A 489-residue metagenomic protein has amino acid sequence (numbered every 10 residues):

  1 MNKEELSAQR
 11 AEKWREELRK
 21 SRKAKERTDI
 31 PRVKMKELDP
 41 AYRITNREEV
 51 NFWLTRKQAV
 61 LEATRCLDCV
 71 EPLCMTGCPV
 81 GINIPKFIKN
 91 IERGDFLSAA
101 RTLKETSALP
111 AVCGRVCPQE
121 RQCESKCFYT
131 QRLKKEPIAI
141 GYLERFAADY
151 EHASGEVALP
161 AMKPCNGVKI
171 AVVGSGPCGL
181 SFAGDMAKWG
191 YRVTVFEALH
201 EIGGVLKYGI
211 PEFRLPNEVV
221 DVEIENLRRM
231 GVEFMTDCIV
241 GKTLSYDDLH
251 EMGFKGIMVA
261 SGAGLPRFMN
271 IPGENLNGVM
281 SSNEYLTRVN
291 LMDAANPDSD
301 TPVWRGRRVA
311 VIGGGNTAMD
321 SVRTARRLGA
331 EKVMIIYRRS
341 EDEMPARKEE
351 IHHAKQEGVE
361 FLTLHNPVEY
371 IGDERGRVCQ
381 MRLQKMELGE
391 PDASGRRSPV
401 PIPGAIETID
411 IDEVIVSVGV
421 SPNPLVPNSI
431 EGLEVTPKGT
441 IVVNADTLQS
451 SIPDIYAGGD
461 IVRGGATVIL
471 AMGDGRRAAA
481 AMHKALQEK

Functional and structural regions predicted by a protein language model:
W14-L18, K23-R27, W53-P72, F96-Q122 (+1 more regions): Immediate flanking context of iron-sulfur cluster ligation sites
R43-E62, I82-R115, L133-M162, V289-N290: Ferredoxin-type iron-sulfur electron-transfer modules in oxidoreductases and energy-metabolism complexes
S98, P164, K169-V173, D221-I271 (+4 more regions): Feature captures the FAD/FMN-dependent oxidoreductase FAD-binding
F146-P164, V222-K242, P266-L328, T436-D446 (+1 more regions): Glycine-rich dinucleotide-binding loop and its adjacent helix/turn
K169-T194, A318-R326: N-terminal Rossmann-like FAD-binding beta1-loop-alpha1 element of flavoenzymes
R192-V195, L199-F234, V322-E369: Rossmann-like dinucleotide-binding cores of NAD(P)H-dependent redox enzymes
N275-G306, P391-G465: FAD-site-proximal beta/loop scaffold in flavoenzymes
S321, I461-E488: A conserved FAD-binding loop/helix module that cradles the flavin
